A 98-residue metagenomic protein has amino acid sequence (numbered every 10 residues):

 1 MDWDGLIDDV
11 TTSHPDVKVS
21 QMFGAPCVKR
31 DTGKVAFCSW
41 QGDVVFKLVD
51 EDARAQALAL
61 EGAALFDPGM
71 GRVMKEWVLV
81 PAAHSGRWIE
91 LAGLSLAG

Functional and structural regions predicted by a protein language model:
M1-G98: Charge-dense, helix-prone N-terminal extensions
